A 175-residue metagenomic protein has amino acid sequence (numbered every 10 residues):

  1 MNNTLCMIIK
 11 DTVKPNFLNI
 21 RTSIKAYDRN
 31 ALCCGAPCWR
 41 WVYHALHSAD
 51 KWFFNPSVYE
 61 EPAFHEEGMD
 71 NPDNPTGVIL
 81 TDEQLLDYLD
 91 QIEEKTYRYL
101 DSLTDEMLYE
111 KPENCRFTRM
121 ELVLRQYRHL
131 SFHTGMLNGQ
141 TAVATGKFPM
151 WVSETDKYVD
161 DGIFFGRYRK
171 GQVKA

Functional and structural regions predicted by a protein language model:
M1-N2, P72: Short, contiguous pre-domain boundary segments
T4-I9, L80-Q84: A ubiquitous short alpha-helical element
C6-D11, R21, A26-N71, E113-A175: Short, contiguous alpha-helical
I9, V13, F17-I20, I24 (+2 more regions): Hydrophobic alpha-helical core bundles mediating ligand binding, dimerization, or RNAP-core interactions
K14, G35-W39, Y43-L46, I79 (+2 more regions): Alpha-helix initiation and capping sites
P15, S48, L103: Residue-level signal for short amphipathic helical patches enriched in basic/charged and nearby hydrophobic residues
N74-E110, M120-F132, M136, K174-A175: Acidic/histidine-rich alpha-helical segments that form the ligand environment of transition-metal centers
